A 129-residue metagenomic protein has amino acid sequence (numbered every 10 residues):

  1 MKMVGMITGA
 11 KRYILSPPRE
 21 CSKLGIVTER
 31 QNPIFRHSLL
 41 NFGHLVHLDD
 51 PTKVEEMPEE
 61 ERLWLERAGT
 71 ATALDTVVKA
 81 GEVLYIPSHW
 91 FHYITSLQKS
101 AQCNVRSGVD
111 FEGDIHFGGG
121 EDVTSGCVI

Functional and structural regions predicted by a protein language model:
M1-E82, Y93-I129: Active-site region of the double-stranded beta-helix
